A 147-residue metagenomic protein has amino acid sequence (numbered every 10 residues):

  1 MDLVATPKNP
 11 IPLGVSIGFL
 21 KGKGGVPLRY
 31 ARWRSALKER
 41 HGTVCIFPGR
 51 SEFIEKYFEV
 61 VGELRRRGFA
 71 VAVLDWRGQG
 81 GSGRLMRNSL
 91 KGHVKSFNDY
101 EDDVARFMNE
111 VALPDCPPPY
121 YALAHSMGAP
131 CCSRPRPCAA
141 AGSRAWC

Functional and structural regions predicted by a protein language model:
M1-K21, L28-A36, A122: An N-terminal hydrophobic leader/cap segment in hydrolases
G25-V26, S35-T43, P118: Proline/glycine-enriched tight loop/beta-turn segments at coil->beta junctions that connect or precede beta-strands
F47-E52: Active-site glycine-rich loops that stabilize anionic/oxyanionic intermediates across multiple enzyme folds
V61-R87: Conserved alpha/beta-hydrolase
G92-A112: Alpha/beta-hydrolase active-site loop
P114-S126: Alpha/beta-hydrolase fold nucleophile elbow
A129-A140: Short glycine-enriched nucleophile-adjacent loop and the immediately C-terminal alpha-helix near the catalytic center
A141-C147: A conserved short beta-strand
